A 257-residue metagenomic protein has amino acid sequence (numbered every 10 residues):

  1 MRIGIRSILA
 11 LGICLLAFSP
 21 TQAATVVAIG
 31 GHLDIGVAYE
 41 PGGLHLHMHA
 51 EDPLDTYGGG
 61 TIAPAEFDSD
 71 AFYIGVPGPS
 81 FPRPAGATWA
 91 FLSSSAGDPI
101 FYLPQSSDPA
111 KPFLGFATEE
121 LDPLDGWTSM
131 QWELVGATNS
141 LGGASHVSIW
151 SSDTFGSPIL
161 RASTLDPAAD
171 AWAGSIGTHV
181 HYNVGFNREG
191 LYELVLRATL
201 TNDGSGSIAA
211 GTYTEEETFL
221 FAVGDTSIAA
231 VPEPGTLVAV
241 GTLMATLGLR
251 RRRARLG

Functional and structural regions predicted by a protein language model:
M1-L9, P234: Bacterial N-terminal signal peptides that target proteins for export
A10-A17: Bacterial N-terminal signal peptides
S19-A23: Sec/Tat signal peptide C-region and signal peptidase I cleavage site
A24-T178, Y213, G224-S227: Phosphate/adenylate-binding glycine loop and adjacent helical scaffold
V180, R188-Y192: Short tyrosine-centred short linear motifs in exposed loops/low-complexity segments
G204-E216: Beta-sandwich strand segments
P232-R250: A short, hydrophobic C-terminal helix/tail in secreted or cell-surface proteins
